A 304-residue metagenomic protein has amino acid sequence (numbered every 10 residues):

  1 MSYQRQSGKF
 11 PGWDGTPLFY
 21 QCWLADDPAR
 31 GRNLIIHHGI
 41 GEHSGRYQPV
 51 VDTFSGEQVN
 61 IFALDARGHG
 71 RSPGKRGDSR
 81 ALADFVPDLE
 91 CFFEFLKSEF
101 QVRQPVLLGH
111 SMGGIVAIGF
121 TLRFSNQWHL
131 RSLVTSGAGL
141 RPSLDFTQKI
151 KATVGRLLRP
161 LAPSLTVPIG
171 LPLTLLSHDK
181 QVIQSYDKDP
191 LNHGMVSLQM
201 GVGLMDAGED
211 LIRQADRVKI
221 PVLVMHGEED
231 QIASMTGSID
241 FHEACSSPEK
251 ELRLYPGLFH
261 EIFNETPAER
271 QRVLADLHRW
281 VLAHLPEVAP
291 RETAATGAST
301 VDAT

Functional and structural regions predicted by a protein language model:
M1-D26: N-terminal cap/lid segment of alpha/beta-hydrolase-fold proteins
H38-E42, E228: Active-site glycine-rich loops that stabilize anionic/oxyanionic intermediates across multiple enzyme folds
G41-S44, G70-Q104, R272-V273: Catalytic nucleophile-loop/oxyanion-hole region of alpha/beta-hydrolase and closely related hydrolase-like folds
V51-K75: Conserved alpha/beta-hydrolase
M112-S197: Alpha/beta-hydrolase-fold enzymes
V218, V224-H226, D230: Short beta-strand/loop motif that positions the catalytic acidic residue of the alpha/beta-hydrolase fold
I220, S234-E243: Short alpha-helix in the alpha/beta-hydrolase fold that links the catalytic acid
E251-T304: Catalytic active-site module of serine/aspartate enzymes centered on a nucleophile-bearing elbow/loop
